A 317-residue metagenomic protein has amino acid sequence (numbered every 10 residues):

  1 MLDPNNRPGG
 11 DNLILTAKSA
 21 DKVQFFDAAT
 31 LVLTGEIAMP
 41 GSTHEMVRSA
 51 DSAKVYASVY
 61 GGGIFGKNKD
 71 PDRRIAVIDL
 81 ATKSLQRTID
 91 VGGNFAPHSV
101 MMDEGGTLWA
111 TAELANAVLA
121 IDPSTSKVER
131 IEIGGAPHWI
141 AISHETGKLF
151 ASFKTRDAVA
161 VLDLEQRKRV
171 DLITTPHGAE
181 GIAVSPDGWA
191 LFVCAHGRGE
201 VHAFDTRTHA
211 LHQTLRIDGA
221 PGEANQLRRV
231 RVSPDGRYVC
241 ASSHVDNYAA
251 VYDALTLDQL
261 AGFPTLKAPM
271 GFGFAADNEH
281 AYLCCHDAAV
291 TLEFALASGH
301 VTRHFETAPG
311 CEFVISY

Functional and structural regions predicted by a protein language model:
M1-Y317: Predominantly soluble domains enriched in secretory-pathway, periplasmic, or organellar proteins
